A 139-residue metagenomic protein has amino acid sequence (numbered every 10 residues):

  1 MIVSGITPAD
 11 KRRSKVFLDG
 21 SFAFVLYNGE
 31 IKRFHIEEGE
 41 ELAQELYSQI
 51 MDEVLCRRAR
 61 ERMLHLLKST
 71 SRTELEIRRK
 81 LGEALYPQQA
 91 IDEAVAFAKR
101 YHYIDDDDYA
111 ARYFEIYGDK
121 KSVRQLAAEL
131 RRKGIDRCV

Functional and structural regions predicted by a protein language model:
M1-V139: An alpha-helical, amphipathic repeat domain used for nucleic-acid recognition, typified by the mTERF helical solenoid
